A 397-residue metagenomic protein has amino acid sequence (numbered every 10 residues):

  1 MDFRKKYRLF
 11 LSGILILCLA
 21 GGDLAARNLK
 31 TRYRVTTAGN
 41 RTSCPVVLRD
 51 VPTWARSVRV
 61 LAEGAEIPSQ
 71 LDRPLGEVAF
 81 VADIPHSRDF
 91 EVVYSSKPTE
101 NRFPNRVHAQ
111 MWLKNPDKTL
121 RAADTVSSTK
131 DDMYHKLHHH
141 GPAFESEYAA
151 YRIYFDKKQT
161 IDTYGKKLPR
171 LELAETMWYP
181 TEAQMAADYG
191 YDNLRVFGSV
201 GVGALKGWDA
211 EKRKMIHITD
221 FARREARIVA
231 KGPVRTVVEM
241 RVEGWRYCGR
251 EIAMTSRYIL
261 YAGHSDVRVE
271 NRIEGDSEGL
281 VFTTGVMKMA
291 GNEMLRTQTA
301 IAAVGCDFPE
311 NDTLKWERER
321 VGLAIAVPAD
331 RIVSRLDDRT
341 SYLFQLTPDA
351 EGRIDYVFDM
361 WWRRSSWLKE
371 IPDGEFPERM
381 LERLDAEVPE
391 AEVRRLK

Functional and structural regions predicted by a protein language model:
D2-L11: Bacterial N-terminal signal peptides that target proteins for export
R27-D132, H139: Alpha-mannosidase-like glycoside hydrolase catalytic domains involved in N-glycan trimming, generalizing to other
T31-V35, Y148, S256, V267-E274: Short, well-ordered beta-strand segments enriched in hydrophobic/aromatic residues
S57-V81, R246, A290-F308, I325-R331: Solvent-exposed beta-strand/loop surfaces of large extracellular or lumenal domains
I84, L323-K397: Beta-strand-rich recognition/accessory modules
S96-I218: Solvent-exposed N-terminal domain segments of exported/luminal and surface proteins
Q184-A262: Extended, loop-rich substrate-binding clefts of extracytoplasmic carbohydrate-active enzymes
M254, S265-Q298: Acidic (Asp/Glu-rich), glycine- and aromatic
